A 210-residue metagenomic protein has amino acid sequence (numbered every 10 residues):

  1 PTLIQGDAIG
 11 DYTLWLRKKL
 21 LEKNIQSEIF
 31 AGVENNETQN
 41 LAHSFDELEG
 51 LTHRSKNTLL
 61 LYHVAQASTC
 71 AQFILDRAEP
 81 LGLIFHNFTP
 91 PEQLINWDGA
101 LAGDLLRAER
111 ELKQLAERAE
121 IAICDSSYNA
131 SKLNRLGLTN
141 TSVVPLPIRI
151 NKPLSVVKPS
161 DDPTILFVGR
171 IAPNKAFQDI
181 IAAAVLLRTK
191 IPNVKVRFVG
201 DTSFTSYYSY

Functional and structural regions predicted by a protein language model:
P1-Y12, K175: A short, glycine/small-residue-rich beta-strand->loop->alpha-helix junction that serves as a flexible
T2-I4, V168-A172, L187, D201-F204: Short donor-sugar binding/catalytic loops of nucleotide-sugar-dependent glycosyltransferases, especially enzymes
Q26-N36: A short beta-strand-loop structural module common to alpha/beta enzyme folds
A31, L61-V64, P145, K195-G200: Short beta-strand segments
E37-R118: Extended catalytic core of nucleotide-activated donor transferases of GT-like folds
N40, L186, K190-I191, K195-Y210: Short, structured helix-loop element that forms part of the nucleotide-activated donor/catalytic region
A102-L105, K113-S155: Donor nucleotide-sugar binding/catalytic pocket of nucleotide-sugar-dependent glycosyltransferases
I123, V157-K175, I181-A184, R197: Conserved donor-binding/catalytic core segment of Leloir-type glycosyltransferases
